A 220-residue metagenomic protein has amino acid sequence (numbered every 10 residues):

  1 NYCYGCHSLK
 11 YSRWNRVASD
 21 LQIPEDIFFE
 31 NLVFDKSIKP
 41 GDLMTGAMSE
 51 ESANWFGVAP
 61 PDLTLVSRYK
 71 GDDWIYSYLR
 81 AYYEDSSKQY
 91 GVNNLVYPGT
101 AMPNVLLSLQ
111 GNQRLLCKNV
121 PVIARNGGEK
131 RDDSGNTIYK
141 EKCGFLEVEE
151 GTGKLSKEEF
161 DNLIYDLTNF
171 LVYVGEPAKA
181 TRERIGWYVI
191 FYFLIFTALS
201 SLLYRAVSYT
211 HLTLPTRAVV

Functional and structural regions predicted by a protein language model:
N1-G57, Y82-P98, A178: Periplasmic/extracellular electron-transfer cofactor-ligation site, primarily the c-type cytochrome heme-c attachment
N1-K10, W187-T197: Sequence/structural segment immediately N-terminal to covalent heme-attachment motifs in c-type and related
N1-L9, P61-L65, W74-S77, N169: C-type cytochrome heme c attachment motif
A59-L65, K70-D72, K88, A101: Mid-length scaffold segments of soluble, non-membrane domains
T100-K118, I123-T137, K142, L146 (+1 more regions): Mobile gating loops/cap/lid regions near enzyme active sites that modulate substrate access
G144-T168: Extended, hydrophilic extramembrane loops/domains of integral membrane proteins
A198-A206: Alpha-helical transmembrane segments
T210-T216: Conserved small/polar residues in nucleotide/adenosyl-binding loops
